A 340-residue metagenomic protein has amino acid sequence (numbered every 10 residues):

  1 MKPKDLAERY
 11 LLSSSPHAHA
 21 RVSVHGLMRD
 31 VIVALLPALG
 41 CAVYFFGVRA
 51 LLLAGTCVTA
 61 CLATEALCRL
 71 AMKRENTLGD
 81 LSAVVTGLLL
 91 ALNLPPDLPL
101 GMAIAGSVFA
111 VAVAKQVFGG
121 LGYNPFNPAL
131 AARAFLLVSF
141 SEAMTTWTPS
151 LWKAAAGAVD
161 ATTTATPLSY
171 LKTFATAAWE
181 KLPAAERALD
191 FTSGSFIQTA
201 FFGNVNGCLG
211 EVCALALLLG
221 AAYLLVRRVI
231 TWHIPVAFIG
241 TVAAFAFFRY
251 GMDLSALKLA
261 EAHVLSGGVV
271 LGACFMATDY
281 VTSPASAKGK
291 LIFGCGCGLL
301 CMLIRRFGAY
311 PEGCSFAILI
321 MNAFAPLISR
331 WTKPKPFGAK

Functional and structural regions predicted by a protein language model:
M1-E65, R69: N-terminal signal-anchor module of multipass membrane proteins
M1-R29, R306-K340: Cytosolic-side transmembrane-helix boundaries in multi-pass membrane proteins
D30-A38, L53-E65, S82-G87, A91 (+15 more regions): Alpha-helical transmembrane segments in multi-pass membrane proteins
G47-A60, D97-G106, A200-A214, L257-V269: Structural signature of hydrophobic alpha-helical transmembrane segments
A63-R74, V111-G122, L219-R228, C274-S283: C-terminal ends of transmembrane helices
A83, L88-V159: Membrane-interface helix-loop-helix junctions at boundaries between adjacent transmembrane segments
P125-L130, A260-G267, K290, G308-M321: Loop-to-transmembrane alpha-helix initiation sites
P128-L217: Long hydrophobic alpha-helical segments that form multi-pass transmembrane helix bundles in integral membrane proteins
